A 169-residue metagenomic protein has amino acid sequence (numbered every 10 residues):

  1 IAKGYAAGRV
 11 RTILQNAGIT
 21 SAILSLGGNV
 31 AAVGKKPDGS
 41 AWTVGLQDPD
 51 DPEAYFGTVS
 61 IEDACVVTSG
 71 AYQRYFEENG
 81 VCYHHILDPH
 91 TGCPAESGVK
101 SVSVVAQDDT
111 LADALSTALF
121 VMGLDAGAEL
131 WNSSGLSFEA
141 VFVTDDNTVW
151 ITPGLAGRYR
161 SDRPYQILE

Functional and structural regions predicted by a protein language model:
I1-E169: Mature catalytic core of soluble alpha/beta enzymes
